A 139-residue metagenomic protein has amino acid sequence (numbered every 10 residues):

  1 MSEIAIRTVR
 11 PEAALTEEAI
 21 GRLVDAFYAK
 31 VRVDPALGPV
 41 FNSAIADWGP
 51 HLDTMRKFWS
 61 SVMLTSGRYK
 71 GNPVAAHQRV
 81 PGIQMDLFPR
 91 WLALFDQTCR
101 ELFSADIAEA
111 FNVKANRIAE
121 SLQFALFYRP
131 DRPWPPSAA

Functional and structural regions predicted by a protein language model:
M1-A139: Core of compact, soluble alpha-helical bundle domains
